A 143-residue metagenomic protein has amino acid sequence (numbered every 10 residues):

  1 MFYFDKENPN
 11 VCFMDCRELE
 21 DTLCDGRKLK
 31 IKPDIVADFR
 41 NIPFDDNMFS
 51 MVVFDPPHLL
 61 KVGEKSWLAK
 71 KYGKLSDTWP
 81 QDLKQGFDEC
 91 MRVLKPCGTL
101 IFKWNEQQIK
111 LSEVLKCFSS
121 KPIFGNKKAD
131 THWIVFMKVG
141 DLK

Functional and structural regions predicted by a protein language model:
M1-K143: Class I S-adenosyl-L-methionine-dependent methyltransferase catalytic core
